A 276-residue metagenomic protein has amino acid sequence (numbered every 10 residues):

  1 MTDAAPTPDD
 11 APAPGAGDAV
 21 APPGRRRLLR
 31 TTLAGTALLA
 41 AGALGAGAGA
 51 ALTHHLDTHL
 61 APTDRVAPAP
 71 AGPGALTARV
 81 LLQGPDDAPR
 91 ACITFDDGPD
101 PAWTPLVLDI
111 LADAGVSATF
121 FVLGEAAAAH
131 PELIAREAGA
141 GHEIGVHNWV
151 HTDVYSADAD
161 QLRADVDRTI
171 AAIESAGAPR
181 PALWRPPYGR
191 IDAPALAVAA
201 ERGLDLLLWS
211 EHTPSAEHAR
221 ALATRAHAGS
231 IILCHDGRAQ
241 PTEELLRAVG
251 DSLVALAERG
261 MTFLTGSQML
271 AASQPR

Functional and structural regions predicted by a protein language model:
M1-A21: Actinobacteria-biased recognition of intrinsically disordered, low-complexity terminal regions
P14-L39: N-terminal secretory signal peptides and thylakoid transit peptides that target proteins across membranes
A43-T63: C-terminal region of N-terminal signal peptides and the immediate post-cleavage residues of exported proteins
P62-D153, Q161, A172: Active-site beta->alpha N-cap acidic-glycine motif
D64-R65, G72-D86, A114, E243-R276: C-terminal domain-boundary segment and adjacent tail
F95, V122-E125, V146-N148, R185-Y188 (+3 more regions): A cross-domain feature marking catalytic cores of carbohydrate-active enzymes and several ubiquitous metabolic/repair
L108-S117, E143, A159-D192, A197 (+2 more regions): CE4/NodB-like, metal-dependent polysaccharide N-deacetylase domain that modifies extracellular/periplasmic N-acetylated
R190-A226, M261-A272: His/Asp/Glu-enriched short active-site or ligand-binding loop at hydrolase and phosphoryl-transfer sites
